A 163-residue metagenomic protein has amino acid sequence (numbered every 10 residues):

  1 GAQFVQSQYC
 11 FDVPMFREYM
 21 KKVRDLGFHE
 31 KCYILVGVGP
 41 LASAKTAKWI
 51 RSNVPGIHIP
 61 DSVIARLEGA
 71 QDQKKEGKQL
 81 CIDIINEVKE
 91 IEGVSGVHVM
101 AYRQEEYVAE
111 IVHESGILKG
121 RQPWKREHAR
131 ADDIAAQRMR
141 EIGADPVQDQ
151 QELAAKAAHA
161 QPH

Functional and structural regions predicted by a protein language model:
G1, V36, V97: Conserved, mostly hydrophobic/aromatic
F4-D12, H98-M100: Catalytic beta/alpha-barrel core
Y9-R24, E106-A109: Active-site-adjacent beta->alpha loops and helix N-cap segments on the catalytic face of soluble alpha/beta enzymes
L26-I84, R103, E114-D149: Active-site pocket-lining/capping segments in soluble small-molecule metabolic enzymes
I91: Acidic-histidine catalytic/liganding microenvironments
